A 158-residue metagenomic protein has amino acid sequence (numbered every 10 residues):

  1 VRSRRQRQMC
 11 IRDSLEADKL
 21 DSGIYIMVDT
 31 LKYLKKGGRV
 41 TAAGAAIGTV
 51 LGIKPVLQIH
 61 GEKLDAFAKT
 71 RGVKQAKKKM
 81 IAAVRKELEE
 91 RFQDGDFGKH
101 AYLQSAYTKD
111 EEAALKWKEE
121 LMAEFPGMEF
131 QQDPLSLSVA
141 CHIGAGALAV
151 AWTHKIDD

Functional and structural regions predicted by a protein language model:
V1-S3, R7-I11: Single conserved hydrophobic/aromatic residue that forms the stacking wall/gate of nucleotide- or nucleobase-binding
S3, L34, G44, G48 (+2 more regions): Short glycine- and Lys/Arg-enriched binding-loop motifs that mark or flank ligand-binding interfaces
Q6-Q8, T41, G72, D110: Helix N-cap and loop-to-helix transition residues
R7, K54, G146-L148: Change "...and in nucleic-acid phosphodiester-cleaving endonucleases..." to "...and in nucleic-acid processing enzymes
R12-A17, Y102: Beta-strand segments within the central parallel beta-sheet cores of soluble alpha/beta enzyme folds
L15-K77, I81: Active-site rim beta-loop-alpha module in soluble metabolic enzymes
I59-D158: Gly/His-enriched, cation/cofactor- and phosphate-binding structural elements
